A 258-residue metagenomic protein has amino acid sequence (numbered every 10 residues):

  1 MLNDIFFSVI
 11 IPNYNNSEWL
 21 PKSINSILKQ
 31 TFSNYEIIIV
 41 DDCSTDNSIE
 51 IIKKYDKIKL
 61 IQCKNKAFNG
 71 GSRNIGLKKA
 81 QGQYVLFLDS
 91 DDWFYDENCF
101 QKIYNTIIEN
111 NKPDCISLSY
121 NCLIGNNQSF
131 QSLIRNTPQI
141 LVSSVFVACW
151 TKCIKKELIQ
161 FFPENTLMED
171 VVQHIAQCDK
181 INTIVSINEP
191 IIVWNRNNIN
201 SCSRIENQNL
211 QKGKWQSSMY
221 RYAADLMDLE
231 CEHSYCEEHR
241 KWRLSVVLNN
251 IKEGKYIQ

Functional and structural regions predicted by a protein language model:
M1, A148, D179, S186 (+1 more regions): C-terminal subregions of glycosyltransferases and related glycan-biosynthesis enzymes
N15-K29: Short, well-formed alpha-helical segments that are part of the catalytic scaffolds of diverse glycosyltransferases
W19-P21, D46-K54: Acidic helix N-cap motif at the loop->helix transition within catalytic regions of sugar-transfer enzymes
S26, S33, D41-E50, N65 (+2 more regions): A conserved acidic beta->alpha catalytic loop
C63-A80: Glycine-rich, basic loop-to-helix element that forms the pyrophosphate-binding segment of sugar-nucleotide handling
V85: Short aromatic/hydrophobic "clamp" motif used to bind/position activated sugar donors
N98-S129: Conserved donor NDP-sugar-binding/catalytic core segment of glycosyltransferases
R135-N209: Conserved nucleotide-sugar donor-binding catalytic segment
